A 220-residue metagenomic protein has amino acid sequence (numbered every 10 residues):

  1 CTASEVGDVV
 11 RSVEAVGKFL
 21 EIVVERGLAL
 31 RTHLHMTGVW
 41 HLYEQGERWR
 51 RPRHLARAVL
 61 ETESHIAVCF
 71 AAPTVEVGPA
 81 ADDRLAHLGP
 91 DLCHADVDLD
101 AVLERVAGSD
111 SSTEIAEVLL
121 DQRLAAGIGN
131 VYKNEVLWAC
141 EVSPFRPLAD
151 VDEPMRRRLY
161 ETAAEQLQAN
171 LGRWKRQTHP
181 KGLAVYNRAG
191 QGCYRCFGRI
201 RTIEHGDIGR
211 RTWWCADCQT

Functional and structural regions predicted by a protein language model:
C1-T220: Structured catalytic/nucleic-acid-binding cores of DNA maintenance enzymes
